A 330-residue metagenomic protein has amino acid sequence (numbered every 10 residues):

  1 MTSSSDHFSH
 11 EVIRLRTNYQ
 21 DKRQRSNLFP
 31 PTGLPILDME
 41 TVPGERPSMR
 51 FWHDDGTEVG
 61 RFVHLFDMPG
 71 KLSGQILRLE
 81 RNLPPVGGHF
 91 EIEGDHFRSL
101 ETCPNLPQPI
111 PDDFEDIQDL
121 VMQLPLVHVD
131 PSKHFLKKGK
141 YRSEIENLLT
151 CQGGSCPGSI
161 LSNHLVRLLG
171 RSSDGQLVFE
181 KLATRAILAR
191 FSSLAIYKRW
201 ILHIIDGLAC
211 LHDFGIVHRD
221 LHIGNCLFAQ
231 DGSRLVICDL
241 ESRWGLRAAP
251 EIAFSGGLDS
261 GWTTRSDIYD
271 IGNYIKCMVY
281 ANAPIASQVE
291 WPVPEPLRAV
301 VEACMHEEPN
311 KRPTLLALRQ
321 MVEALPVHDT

Functional and structural regions predicted by a protein language model:
M1-S99, C103-N105, M278-T330: Helical subdomain adjoining the active site within ATP-dependent kinase catalytic cores
G56, Y141, S173-D174, T184 (+1 more regions): Conserved beta-strand elements of beta-rich interaction domains across eukaryotes, especially beta-propellers
R61, G74-R167, S172-S173: ATP-binding glycine-rich loop module of kinase domains
S143-N147, R199, H203-D206, D270 (+3 more regions): Acidic, Ser/Thr-rich intrinsically disordered and amphipathic helical segments
G158-L202: Conserved structural core of kinase catalytic domains
A186-I187, C226, G245-R247: Conserved protein kinase catalytic core
L208-A229: Catalytic-loop of the protein kinase fold
S233-P313: C-lobe/activation-segment region of protein kinase-like
